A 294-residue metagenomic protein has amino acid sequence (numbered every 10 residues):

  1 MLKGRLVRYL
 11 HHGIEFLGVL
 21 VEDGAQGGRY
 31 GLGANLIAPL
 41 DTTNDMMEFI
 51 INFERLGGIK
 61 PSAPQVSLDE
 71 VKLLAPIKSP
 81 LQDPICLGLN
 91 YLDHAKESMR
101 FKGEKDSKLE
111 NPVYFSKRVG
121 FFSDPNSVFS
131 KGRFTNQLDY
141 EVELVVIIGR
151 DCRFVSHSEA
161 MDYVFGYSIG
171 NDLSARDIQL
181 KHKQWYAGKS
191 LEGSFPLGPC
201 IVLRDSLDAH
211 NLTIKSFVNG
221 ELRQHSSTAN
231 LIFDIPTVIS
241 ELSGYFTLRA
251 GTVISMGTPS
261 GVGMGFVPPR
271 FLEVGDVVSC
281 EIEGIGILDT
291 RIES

Functional and structural regions predicted by a protein language model:
M1-K108, V277-S279: N-terminal non-catalytic cap/leader segment that marks the start of a structured domain
V66, K72, H94, S174-S294: Catalytic-pocket segment enriched in acidic/His residues
L74-P76, K102-K105, F129-L138, C152-E159 (+2 more regions): A generic local secondary-structure boundary/capping motif
K96-M99, P125-V128, V155-A160, I178-H182 (+1 more regions): A short secondary-structure junction signal
G103-D124, Y140, E273-G284: Structural signature of FAD isoalloxazine-binding scaffolds in flavoprotein oxidoreductases
V113-K131, R153, G193-C200, P259-M264: Short catalytic-site patches enriched in acidic/histidine residues that coordinate or position cofactors/metals
D124-A160, F165, G170-S174: Non-heme Fe(II) oxygenase catalytic core, chiefly the N-lobe of the double-stranded beta-helix
